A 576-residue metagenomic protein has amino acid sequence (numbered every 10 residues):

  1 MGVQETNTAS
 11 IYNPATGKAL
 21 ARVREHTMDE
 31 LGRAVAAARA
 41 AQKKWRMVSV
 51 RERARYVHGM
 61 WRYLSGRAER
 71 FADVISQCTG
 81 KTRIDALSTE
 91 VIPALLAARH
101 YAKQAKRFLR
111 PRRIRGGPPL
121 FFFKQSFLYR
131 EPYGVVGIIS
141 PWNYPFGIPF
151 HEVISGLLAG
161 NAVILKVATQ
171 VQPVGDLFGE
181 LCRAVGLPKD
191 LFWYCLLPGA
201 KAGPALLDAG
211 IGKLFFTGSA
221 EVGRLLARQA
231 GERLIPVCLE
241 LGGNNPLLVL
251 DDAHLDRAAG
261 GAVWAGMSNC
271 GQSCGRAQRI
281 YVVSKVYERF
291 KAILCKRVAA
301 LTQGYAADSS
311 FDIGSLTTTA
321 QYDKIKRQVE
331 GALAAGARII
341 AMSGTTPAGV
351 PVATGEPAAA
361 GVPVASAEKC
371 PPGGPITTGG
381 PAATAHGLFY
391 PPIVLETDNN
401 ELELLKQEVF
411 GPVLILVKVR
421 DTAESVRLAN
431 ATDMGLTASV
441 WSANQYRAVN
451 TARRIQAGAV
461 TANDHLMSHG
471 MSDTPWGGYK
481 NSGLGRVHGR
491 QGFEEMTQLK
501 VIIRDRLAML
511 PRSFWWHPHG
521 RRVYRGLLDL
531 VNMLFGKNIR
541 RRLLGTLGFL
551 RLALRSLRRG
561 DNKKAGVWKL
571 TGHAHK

Functional and structural regions predicted by a protein language model:
M1-Q125, T317, L543-D561, V567-H575: N-terminal Rossmann-like NAD(P)+-binding subdomain of aldehyde/semialdehyde dehydrogenases
N13-R22, I211, L248, T346-P357 (+2 more regions): Conserved C-terminal structural/oligomerization subdomain of aldehyde/semialdehyde dehydrogenase
G17, R53, I75, A98 (+9 more regions): Residue-level signal for inorganic ion chemistry
E30, K201-G203, E424: Short acidic active-site motifs
Q42, R46, W61-A68, A72 (+18 more regions): Structural signal for hydrophobic packing residues in well-ordered secondary-structure cores of soluble enzyme domains
S65, R115-R257, V419: Rossmann-like NAD(P) dinucleotide-binding subdomain of oxidoreductase/dehydrogenase enzymes
E221-N399, A462, G548-F549: ALDH superfamily catalytic-core signature
